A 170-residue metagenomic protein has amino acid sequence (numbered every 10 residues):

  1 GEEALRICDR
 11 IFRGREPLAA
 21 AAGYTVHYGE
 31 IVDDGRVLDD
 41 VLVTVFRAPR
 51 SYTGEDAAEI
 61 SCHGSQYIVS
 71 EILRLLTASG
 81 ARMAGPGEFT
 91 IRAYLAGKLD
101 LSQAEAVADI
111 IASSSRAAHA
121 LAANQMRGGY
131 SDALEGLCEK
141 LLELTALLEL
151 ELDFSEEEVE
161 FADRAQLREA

Functional and structural regions predicted by a protein language model:
G1-A120, N124, G128: A glycine-rich (often HGG/GG-containing) alpha/beta subdomain
H119-A170: C-terminal-of-GTPase-core extension/linker across diverse P-loop GTPases
